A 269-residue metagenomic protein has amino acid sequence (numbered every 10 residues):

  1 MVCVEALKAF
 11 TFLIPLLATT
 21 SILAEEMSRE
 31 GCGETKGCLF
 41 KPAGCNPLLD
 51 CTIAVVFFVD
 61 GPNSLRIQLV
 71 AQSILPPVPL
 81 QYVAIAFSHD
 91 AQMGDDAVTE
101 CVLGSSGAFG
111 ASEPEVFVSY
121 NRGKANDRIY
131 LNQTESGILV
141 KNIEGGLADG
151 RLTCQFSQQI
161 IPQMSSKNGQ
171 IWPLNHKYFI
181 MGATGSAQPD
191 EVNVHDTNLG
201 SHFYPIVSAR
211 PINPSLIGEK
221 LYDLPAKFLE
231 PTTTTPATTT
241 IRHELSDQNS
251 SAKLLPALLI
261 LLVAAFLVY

Functional and structural regions predicted by a protein language model:
M1-I14, S250-L259, V268-Y269: Classical eukaryotic N-terminal signal peptides for Sec-dependent ER targeting/secretion, especially the positively
S21-A237, I241-D247, L258-L267: Extracellular-facing/secreted segment signature in eukaryotic proteins
